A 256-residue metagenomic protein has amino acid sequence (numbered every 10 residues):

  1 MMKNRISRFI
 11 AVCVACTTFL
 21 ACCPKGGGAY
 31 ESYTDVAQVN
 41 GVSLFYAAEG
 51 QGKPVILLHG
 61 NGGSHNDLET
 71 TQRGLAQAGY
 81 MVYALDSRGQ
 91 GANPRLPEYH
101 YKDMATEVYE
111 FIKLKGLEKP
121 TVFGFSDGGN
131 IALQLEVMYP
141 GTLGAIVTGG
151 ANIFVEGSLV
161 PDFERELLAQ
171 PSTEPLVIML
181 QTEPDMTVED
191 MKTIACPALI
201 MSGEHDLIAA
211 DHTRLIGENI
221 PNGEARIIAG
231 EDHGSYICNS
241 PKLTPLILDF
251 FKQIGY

Functional and structural regions predicted by a protein language model:
F45-G91: Conserved HGGG/HGGXW glycine-rich cap/lid loop of the alpha/beta-hydrolase fold
S87-P120: Active-site loop/oxyanion-hole signature of alpha/beta-hydrolase fold enzymes
G124, G128, A132: Gly/Ala-rich beta-loop-alpha elbow adjacent to hydrolase catalytic centers
Q134-M138, I146-S172: Flexible "cap/lid" loop of the alpha/beta hydrolase fold
E174-D190: Active-site nucleophile elbow and catalytic-triad environment of alpha/beta-hydrolase enzymes
I194, I200-S202: Short beta-strand/loop motif that positions the catalytic acidic residue of the alpha/beta-hydrolase fold
L207-H212: Conserved alpha/beta-hydrolase "acid-adjacent" motif
G230-Y256: Catalytic active-site module of serine/aspartate enzymes centered on a nucleophile-bearing elbow/loop
